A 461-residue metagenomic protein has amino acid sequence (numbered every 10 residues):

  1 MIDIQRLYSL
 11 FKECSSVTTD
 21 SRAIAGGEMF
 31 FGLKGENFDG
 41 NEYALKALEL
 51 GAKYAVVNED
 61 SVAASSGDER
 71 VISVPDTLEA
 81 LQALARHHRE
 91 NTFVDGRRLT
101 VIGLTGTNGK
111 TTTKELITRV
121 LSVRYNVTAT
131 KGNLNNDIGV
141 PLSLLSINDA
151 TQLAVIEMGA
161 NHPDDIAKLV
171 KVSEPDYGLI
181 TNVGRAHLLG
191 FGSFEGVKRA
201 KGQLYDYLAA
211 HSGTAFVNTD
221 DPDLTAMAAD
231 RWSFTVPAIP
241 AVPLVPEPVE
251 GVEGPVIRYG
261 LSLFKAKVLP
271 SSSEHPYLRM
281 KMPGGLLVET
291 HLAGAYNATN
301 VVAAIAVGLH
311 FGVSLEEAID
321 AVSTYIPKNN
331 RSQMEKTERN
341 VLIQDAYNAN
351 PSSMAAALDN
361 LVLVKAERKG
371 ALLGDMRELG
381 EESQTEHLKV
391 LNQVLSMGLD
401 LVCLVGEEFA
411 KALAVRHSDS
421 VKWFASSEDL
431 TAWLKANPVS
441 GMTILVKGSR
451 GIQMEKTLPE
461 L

Functional and structural regions predicted by a protein language model:
I2-G103, T112-V123, L145, A414 (+1 more regions): Short, basic phosphate-binding NTP loop
E28, A47, L84, L104 (+11 more regions): Residue-level signal for inorganic ion chemistry
L33-F38, P327-N330, A346-D419: Active-site beta-alpha connecting loops in nucleotide-dependent enzymes
A44, I166, K201, Y205 (+2 more regions): Generic hydrophobic/aromatic pocket-lining and core-packing "Φ" positions
A44, L48-E49, V170-K171, V362 (+1 more regions): Non-catalytic positions within long, well-ordered alpha-helices that form the structural scaffold/packing of enzyme
S61-G67, R97, L179-V341, A366-E367 (+3 more regions): Acidic, Mg2+-coordinating active-site environments of NTP-dependent enzymes
E79-T219, D223-W232, V242-V252, G308 (+2 more regions): Phosphate-binding loop of NTP-binding sites
L104, K110, N329-S332, G451 (+1 more regions): ATP-dependent carboxylate/acyl-activation modules
